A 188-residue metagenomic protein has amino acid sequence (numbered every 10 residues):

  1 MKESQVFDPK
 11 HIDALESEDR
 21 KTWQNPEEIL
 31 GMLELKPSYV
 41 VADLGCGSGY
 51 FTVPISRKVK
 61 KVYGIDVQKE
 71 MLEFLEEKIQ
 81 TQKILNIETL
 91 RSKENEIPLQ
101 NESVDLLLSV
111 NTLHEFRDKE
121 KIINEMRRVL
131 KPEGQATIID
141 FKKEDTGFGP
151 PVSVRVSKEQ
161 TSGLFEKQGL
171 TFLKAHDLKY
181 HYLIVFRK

Functional and structural regions predicted by a protein language model:
R20-V40: Conserved alpha-helix/loop element of class I SAM-dependent methyltransferases that forms part of the SAM/SAH-binding
A42-L44, S48-E96: Class I SAM-dependent methyltransferase SAM/SAH-binding core
N95-L106: A short acidic, Gly/Pro-enriched loop at the edge of an enzyme's catalytic core that lines a small-molecule cofactor
D105-D118: A short SAM/SAH-binding and catalytic strip from SAM-dependent methyltransferases
E120-P132: A short glycine-rich, Lys/Arg-flanked "PGG" loop and its adjoining helix->strand segment in the class I
E133-D140: Conserved beta-strand signature within the Rossmann-like core of class I S-adenosyl-L-methionine
V154-G169, L173-A175: Short alpha-helix
D177-K188: Core SAM-dependent methyltransferase catalytic element
